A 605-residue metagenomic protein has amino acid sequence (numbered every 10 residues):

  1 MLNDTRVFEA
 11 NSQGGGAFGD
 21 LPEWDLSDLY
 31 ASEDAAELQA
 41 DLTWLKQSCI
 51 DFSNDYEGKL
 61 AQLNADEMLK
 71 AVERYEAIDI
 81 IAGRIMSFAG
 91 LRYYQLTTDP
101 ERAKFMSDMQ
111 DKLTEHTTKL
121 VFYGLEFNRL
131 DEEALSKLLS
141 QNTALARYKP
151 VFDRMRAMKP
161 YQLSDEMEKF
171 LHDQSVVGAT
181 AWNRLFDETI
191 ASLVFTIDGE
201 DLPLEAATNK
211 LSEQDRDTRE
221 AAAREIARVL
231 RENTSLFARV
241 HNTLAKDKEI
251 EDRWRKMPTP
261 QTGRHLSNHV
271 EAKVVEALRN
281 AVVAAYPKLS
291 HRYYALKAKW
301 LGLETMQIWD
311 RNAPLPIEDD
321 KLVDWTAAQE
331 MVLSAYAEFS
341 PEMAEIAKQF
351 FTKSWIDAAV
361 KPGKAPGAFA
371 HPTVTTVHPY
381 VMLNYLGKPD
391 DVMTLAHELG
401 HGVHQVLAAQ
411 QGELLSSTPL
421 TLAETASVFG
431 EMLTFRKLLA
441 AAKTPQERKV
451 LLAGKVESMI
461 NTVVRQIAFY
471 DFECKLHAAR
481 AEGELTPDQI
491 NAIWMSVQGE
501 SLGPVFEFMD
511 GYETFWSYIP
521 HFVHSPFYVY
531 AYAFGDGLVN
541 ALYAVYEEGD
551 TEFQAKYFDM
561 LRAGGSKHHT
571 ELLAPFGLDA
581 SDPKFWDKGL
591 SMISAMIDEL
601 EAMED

Functional and structural regions predicted by a protein language model:
M1-E318, M603-D605: A well-structured
A17-D20, S27, E33, Y123 (+12 more regions): C-terminal, non-catalytic "cap/extension" segments appended to globular domains
Y123, F127, D131-S136, F339-M343 (+2 more regions): A sensor for short, sequence-defined functional sites
A295-E338, A344, K348, A370 (+5 more regions): Long, K/E/R/D-enriched contiguous segments that form extended
D320-W325, T375-A396: Short pre-active-site segment immediately N-terminal to the catalytic Zn-binding motif
K321-V323, I356-H378: Catalytic zinc-binding patch centered on the HExxH motif and its immediate surroundings that defines zinc-dependent
G400-L414, L433: Catalytic Zn2+-binding segment of zinc metalloproteases
L414-A426, S458, P487, S525-Y532: Active-site metal-coordination segments of metallo-dependent hydrolases
